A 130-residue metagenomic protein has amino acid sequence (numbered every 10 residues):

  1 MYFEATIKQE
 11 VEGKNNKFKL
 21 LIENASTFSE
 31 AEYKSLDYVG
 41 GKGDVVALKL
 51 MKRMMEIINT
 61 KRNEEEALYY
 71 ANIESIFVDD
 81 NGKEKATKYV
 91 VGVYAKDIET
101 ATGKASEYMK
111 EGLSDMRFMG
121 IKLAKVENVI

Functional and structural regions predicted by a protein language model:
Y2-E10, Y69-I76: A short beta-strand micro-motif
G13: Long C-terminal interaction/binding lobes of large macromolecular proteins
N16-T27, A86-K96: A short, exposed loop/beta-hairpin motif centered on an aromatic-Gly-Thr core
S29-K34, E99-G103: Short amphipathic alpha-helices within nucleic acid-binding modules
Y38-A47, Y108-R117: Short arginine-rich
M51-L113: Short, solvent-exposed interaction modules
K110-I130: Glycine-rich, aromatic-bearing surface loops/beta-hairpins
